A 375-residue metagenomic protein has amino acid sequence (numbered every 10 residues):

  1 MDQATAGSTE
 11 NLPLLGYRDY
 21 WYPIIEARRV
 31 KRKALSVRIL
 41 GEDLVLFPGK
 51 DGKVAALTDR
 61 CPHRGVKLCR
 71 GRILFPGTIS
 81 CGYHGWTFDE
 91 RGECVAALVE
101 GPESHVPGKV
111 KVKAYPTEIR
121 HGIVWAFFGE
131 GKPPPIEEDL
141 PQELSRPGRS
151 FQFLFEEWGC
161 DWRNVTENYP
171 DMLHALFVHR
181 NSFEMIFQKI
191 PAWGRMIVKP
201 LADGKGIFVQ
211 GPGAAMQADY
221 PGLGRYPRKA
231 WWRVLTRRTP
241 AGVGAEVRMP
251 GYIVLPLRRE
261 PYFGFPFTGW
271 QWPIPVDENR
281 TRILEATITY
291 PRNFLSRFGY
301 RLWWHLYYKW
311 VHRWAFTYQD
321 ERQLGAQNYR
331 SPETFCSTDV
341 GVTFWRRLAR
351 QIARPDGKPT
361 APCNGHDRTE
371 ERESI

Functional and structural regions predicted by a protein language model:
M1-P13, P23-S150, C363, E373-I375: Rieske [2Fe-2S] iron-sulfur-binding domain
P13-Y17, F294-S296: Short, positively charged
G16-Y17, I39, V110, I119 (+4 more regions): A generic structural signal for short, non-catalytic loop/turn and secondary-structure boundary residues
K53, K132-I375: C-terminal catalytic domain of Rieske-type non-heme iron oxygenases
